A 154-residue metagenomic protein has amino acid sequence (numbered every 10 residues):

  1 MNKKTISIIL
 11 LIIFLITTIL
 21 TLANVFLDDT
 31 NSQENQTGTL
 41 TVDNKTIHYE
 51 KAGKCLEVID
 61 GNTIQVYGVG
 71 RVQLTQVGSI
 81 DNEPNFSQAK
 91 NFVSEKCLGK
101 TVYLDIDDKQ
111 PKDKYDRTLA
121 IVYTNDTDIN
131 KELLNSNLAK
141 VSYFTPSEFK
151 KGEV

Functional and structural regions predicted by a protein language model:
N2-V154: Small beta-barrel nucleic-acid-binding modules, primarily SNase/OB-fold domains and secondarily Tudor-like barrels
